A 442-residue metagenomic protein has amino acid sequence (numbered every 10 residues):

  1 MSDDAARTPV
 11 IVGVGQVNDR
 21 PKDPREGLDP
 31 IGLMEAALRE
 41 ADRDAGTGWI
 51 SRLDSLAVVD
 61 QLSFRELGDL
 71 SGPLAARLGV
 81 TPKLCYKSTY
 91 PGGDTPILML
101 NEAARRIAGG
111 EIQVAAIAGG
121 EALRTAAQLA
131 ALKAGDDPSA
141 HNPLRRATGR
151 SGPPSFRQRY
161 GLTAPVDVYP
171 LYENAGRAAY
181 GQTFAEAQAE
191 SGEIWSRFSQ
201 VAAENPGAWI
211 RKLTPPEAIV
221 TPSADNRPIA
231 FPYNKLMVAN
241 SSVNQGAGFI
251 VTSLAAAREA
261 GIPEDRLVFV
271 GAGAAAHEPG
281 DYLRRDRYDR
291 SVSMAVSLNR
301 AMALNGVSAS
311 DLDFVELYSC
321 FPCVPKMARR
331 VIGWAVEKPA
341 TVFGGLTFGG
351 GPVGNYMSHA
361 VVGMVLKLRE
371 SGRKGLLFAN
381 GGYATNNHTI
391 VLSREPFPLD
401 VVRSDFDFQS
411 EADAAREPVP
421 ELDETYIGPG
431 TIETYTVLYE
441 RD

Functional and structural regions predicted by a protein language model:
M1-T89, R105-I112, A116-A256, I262-F348 (+3 more regions): Conserved "HGTGT" condensation-loop signature of ketosynthase/thiolase-family condensing enzymes that catalyze
D94-L98, S293, N355-S358: A glycine-rich, Thr/Ser-enriched phosphate-binding loop motif common to dinucleotide/cofactor-binding enzymes
I97-R105: Conserved phosphate-binding catalytic cores of ATP/NTP-utilizing and phosphoryl-transfer enzymes
M99, V168-Y172, M357-A360: Internal, well-ordered alpha-helical segments in soluble enzyme and binding-protein domains
V353, S358-R369, R373-K374: Phosphate/diphosphate-binding loops
